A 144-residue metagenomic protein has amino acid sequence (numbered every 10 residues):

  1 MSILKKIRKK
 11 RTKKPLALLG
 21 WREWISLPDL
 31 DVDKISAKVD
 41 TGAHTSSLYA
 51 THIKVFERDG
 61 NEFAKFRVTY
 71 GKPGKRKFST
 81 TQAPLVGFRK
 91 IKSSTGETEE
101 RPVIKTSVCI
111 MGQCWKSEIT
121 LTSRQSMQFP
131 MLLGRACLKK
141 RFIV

Functional and structural regions predicted by a protein language model:
S2-V144: Pepsin/retropepsin-fold aspartyl endopeptidases
